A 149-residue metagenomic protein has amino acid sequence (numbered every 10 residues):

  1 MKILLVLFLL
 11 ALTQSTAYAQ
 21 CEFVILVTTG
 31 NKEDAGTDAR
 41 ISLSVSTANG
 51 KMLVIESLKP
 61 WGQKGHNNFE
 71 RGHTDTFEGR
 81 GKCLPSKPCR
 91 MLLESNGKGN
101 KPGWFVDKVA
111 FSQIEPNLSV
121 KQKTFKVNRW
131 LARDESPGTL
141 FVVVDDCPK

Functional and structural regions predicted by a protein language model:
K2-K149: Regulatory, non-catalytic segments
